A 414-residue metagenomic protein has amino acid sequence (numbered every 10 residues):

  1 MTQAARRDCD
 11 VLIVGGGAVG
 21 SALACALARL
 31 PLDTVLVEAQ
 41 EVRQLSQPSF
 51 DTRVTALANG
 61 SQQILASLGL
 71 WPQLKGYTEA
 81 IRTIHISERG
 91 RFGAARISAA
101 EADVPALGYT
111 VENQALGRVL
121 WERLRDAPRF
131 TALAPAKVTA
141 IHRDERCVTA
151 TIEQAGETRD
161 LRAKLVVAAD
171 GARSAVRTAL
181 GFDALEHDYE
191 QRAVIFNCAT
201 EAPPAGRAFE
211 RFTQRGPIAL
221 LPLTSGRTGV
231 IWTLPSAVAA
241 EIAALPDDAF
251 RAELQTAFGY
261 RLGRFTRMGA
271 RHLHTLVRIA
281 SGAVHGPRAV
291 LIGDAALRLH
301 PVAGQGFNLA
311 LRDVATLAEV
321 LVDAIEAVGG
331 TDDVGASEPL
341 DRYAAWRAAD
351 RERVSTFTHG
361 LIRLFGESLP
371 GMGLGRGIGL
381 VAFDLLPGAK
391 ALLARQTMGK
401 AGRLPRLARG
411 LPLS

Functional and structural regions predicted by a protein language model:
A5-D8, Y77-A179, H187-R192, D247 (+1 more regions): Conserved N-terminal helical subregion
D10-L36: N-terminal Rossmann-like FAD-binding beta1-loop-alpha1 element of flavoenzymes
G16, D170-G171, L299: Glycine-rich, N-terminal phosphate-binding loop of Rossmann-like dinucleotide-binding domains
A28-F50: Glycine-rich FAD pyrophosphate-binding loop
S49-R89: N-terminal FAD cofactor-binding segment of flavoenzymes
L65, C147, T151, A155-D160 (+2 more regions): Conserved FAD-binding catalytic core of PHBH/FMO-like flavoproteins
A240-G335: FAD/FMN-dependent oxidoreductases across multiple families
E319-S414: C-terminal helical "tail/cap" subdomain of flavin- and related membrane-associated enzymes
